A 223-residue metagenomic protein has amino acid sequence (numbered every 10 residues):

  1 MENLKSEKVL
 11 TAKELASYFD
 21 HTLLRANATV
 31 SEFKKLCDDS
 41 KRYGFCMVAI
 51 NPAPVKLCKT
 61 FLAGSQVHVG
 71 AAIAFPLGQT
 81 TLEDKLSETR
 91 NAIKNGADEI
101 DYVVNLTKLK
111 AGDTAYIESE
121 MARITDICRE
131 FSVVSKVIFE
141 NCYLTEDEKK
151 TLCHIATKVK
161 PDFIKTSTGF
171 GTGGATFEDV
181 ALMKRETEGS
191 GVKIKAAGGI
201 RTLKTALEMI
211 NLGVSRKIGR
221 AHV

Functional and structural regions predicted by a protein language model:
K8-A26, K34-K41: Generic N-terminal amphipathic, Lys/Arg-enriched alpha-helix
L15-L23, V48-I50, H68-I73, I100-Y102 (+4 more regions): Hydrophobic faces of well-ordered beta-strands that scaffold small-molecule active sites in alpha/beta enzyme cores
D20, C58, A92, V137 (+3 more regions): Conserved, mostly hydrophobic/aromatic
A28, F45-P52, G78, T89 (+5 more regions): Catalytic beta/alpha-barrel core
R42-E99: Active-site cofactor/substrate anionic-group-binding motifs, chiefly glycine- and Lys/Arg-rich phosphate-binding loops
P52, K56-L77, G112-K136, N141 (+2 more regions): Alpha-helix-loop-beta-strand connector modules within alpha/beta enzyme cores
K59, T80-N91, L144-A156, E178 (+3 more regions): Catalytic cores of alpha/beta
A71-P76, K94-L109, K158-G173, A196-T205 (+1 more regions): Glycine-rich phosphate-binding active-site loops on the catalytic face of alpha/beta enzymes
